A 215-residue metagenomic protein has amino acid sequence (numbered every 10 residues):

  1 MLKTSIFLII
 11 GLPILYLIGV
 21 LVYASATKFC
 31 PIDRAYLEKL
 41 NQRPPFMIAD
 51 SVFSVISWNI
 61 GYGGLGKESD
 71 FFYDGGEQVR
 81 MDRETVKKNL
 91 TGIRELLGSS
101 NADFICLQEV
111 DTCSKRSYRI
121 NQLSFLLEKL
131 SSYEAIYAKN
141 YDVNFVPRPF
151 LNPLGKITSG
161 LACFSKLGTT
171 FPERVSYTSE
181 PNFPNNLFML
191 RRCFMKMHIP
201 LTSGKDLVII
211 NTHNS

Functional and structural regions predicted by a protein language model:
L2-K129, Y137-R148, N152, T158: N-terminal, active-site-proximal structural segment of metallo-dependent hydrolase catalytic domains
G76-D82, V110-T112, Y177-N186, H213-S215: Surface-exposed cleft-lining segments at the edges of enzyme active sites
E128-S131, G155-P172, M197-T202: Conserved beta strand-loop-helix elements of the APE1-like EEP
A138-N140, V175, T212: Conserved beta-strand termini and adjacent loop/short-helix elements that scaffold enzyme active sites in alpha/beta
P153, N186-M189: Replace "Gram-negative outer membrane beta-barrel proteins" with "bacterial and organellar outer membrane beta-barrel
R191-C193: Residues that define the transmembrane beta-barrel architecture of outer-membrane proteins
G204-S215: Active-site beta-loop-alpha substructure in enzyme catalytic cores, prototypically the cysteine-centered nucleophile
